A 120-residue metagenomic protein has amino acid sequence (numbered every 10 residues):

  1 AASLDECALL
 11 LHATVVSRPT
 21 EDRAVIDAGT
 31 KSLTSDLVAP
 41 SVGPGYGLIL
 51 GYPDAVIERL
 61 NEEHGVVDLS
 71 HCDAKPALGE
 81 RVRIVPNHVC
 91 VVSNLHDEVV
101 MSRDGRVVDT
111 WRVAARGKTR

Functional and structural regions predicted by a protein language model:
A1-R120: Active-site anion/phosphate-binding pocket segments in diverse small-molecule metabolic enzymes
